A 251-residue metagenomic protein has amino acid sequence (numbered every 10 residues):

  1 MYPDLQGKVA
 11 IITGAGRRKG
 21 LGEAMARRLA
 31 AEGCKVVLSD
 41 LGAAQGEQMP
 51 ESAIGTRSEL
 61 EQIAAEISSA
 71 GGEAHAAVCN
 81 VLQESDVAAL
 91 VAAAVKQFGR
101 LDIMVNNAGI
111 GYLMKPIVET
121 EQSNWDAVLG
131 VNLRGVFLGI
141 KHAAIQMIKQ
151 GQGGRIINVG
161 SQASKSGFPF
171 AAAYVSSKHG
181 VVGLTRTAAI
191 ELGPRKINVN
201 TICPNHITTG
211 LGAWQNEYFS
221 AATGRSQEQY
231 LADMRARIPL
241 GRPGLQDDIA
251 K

Functional and structural regions predicted by a protein language model:
Y2-L38, A43: Canonical Rossmann dinucleotide-binding motif of NAD(H)/NADP(H)-dependent dehydrogenases/reductases, specifically
R57-E61, A77-L90, Q122, D248: The beta1-alpha1 cofactor-binding region of Rossmann-like NAD(H)/NADP(H)-dependent oxidoreductases
K115-I117, N124-L129, M234: Substrate-binding pocket helix/loop in short-chain dehydrogenase/reductase
V118, S166-A173, P194-R195, G241 (+1 more regions): Active-site loop immediately N-terminal to the catalytic Tyr-X3-Lys motif of short-chain dehydrogenase/reductase
I140, S177, T185: Active-site helix of classical SDR
I145, I190-P194: Alpha-helical segment proximal to the catalytic Tyr-Lys
S161: Residue(s) in the substrate-gating loop at a strand-loop-helix junction that position the organic substrate next
